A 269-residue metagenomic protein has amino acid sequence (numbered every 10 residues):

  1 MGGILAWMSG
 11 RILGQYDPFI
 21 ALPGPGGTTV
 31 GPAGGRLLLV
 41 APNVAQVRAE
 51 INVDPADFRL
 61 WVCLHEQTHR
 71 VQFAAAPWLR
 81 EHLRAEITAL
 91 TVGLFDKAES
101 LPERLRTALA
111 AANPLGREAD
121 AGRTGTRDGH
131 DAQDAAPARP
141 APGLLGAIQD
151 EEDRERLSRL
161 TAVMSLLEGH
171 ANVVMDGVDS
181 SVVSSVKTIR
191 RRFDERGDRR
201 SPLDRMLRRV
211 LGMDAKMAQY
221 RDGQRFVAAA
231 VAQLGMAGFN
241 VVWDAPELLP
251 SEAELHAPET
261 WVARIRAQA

Functional and structural regions predicted by a protein language model:
M1-P42: Auxiliary, metal-adjacent structural segments of Zn-dependent hydrolase domains
A6-L13, A74-G146, E151-V182: Post-HExxH zinc-binding segment in Zn-dependent metallohydrolases
A33-N43, R139-I148: Active-site-adjacent bridging/hinge elements
L37, V92-G93, F226, A230: A structural signal for the main folded, soluble domain(s) of proteins
A45-V62: Short pre-active-site segment immediately N-terminal to the catalytic Zn-binding motif
R59-A74, V227: Active-site recognition of the HExxH zinc-binding catalytic motif
E155-R190, D194-E247, S251: Active-site-proximal alpha-helical
E247-A269: Acidic, carboxylate-rich catalytic segments that either coordinate divalent cations
